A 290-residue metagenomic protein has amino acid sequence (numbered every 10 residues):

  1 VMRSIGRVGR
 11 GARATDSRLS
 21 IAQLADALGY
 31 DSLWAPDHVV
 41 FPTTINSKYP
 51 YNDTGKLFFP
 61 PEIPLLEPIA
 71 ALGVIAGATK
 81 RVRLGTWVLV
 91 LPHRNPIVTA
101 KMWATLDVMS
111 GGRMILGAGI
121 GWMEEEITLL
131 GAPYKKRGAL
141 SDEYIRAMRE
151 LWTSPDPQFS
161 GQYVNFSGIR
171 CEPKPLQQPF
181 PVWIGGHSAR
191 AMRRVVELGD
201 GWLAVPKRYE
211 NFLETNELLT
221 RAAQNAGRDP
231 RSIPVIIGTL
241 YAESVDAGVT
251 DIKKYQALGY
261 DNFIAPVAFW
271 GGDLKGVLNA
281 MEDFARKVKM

Functional and structural regions predicted by a protein language model:
V1-M290: Active-site-adjacent structural elements that line small-molecule/cofactor binding pockets in enzymes
